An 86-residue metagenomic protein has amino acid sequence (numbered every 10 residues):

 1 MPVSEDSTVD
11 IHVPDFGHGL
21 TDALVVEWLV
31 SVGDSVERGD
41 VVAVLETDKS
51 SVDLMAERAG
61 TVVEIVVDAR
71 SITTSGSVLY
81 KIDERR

Functional and structural regions predicted by a protein language model:
M1-V41, D53, A59: Acidic, low-complexity mobile loops and tails
H18, V30, T47, V67 (+1 more regions): Short, conserved catalytic or interaction motifs in soluble domains
E37-M55, T74-R86: Short hydrophobic beta/alpha edge segments that flank linear recognition/processing sites
G60-Y80: PDZ-domain C-terminal substructure recognizer with occasional recognition of PDZ-binding tails
